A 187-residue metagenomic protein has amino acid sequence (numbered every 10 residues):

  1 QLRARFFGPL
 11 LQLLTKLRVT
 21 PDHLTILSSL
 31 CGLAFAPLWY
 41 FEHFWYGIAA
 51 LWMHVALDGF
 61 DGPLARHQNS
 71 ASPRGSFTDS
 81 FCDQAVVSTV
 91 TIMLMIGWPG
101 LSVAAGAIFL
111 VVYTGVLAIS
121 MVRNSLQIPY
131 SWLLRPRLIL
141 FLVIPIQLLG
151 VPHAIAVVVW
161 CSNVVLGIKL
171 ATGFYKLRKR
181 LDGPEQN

Functional and structural regions predicted by a protein language model:
Q1-L11, S80-N187: A feature for the membrane-embedded catalytic helix bundles of lipid/isoprenoid biosynthetic enzymes
G8-K16, T20: Cytosolic juxtamembrane amphipathic/interface segments immediately preceding and feeding into a transmembrane helix
K16, R66-H67, I96-G97: Transmembrane helix-loop junction
H23-R74, A154-N163: Membrane-embedded alpha-helical segments that form the functional core of polytopic membrane enzymes, especially those
S70-R74, T78, C82-Q84: Internal catalytic or translocation cores that form aromatic/hydrophobic pockets or channels for amphipathic metabolites
